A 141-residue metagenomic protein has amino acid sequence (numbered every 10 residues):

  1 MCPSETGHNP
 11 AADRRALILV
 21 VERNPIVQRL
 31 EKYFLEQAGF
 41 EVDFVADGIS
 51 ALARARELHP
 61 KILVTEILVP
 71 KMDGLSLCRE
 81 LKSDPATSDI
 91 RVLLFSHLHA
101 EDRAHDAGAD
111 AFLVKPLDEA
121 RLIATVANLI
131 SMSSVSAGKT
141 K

Functional and structural regions predicted by a protein language model:
M1-L19, R23-N24, A120-K141: Non-catalytic signal-transmission and effector/linker regions of two-component phosphorelay proteins
R29-Q37: Charged docking surfaces used in two-component/phosphorelay signaling
K32, S76, H97-V114, A120-A124 (+1 more regions): Alpha4 helix (beta4-alpha4-beta5 surface) of REC/receiver domains from two-component response regulators
G39-A46, R54: Short hydrophobic/Thr-rich beta-strand motif most characteristic of the beta2 strand and flanking loop of CheY-like
D47-S50, D73-S76: Acidic catalytic/metal-coordinating carboxylates
E66: Active-site residues of response regulator receiver
V69-P70, K115: The feature encodes the CheY-like receiver
S88-H99: A short, hydrophobic beta-strand element within the central beta-sheet of small alpha/beta folds
